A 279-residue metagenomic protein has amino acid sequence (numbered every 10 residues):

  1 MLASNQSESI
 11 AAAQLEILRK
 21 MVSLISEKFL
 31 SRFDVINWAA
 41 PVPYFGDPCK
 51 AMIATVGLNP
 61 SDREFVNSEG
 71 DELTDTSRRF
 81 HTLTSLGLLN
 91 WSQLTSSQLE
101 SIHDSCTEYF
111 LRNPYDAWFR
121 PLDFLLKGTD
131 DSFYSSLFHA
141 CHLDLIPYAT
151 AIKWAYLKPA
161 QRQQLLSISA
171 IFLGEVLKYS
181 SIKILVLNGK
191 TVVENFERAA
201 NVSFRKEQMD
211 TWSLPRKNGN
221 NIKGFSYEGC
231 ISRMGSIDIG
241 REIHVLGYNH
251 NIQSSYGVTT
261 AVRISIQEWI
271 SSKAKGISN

Functional and structural regions predicted by a protein language model:
M1-F33, L157-G174, V192-N279: C-terminal capping/extension of enzyme domains
L2-S180, V193-N195: A polyanion-binding, active-site-adjacent surface
